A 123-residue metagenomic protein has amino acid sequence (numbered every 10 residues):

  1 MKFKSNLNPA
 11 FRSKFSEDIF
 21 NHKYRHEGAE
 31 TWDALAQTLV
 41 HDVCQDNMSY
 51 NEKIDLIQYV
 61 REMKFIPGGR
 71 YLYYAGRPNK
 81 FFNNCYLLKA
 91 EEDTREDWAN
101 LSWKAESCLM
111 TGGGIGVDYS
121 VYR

Functional and structural regions predicted by a protein language model:
M1-R123: Extended catalytic cores of very large enzyme megasubunits
